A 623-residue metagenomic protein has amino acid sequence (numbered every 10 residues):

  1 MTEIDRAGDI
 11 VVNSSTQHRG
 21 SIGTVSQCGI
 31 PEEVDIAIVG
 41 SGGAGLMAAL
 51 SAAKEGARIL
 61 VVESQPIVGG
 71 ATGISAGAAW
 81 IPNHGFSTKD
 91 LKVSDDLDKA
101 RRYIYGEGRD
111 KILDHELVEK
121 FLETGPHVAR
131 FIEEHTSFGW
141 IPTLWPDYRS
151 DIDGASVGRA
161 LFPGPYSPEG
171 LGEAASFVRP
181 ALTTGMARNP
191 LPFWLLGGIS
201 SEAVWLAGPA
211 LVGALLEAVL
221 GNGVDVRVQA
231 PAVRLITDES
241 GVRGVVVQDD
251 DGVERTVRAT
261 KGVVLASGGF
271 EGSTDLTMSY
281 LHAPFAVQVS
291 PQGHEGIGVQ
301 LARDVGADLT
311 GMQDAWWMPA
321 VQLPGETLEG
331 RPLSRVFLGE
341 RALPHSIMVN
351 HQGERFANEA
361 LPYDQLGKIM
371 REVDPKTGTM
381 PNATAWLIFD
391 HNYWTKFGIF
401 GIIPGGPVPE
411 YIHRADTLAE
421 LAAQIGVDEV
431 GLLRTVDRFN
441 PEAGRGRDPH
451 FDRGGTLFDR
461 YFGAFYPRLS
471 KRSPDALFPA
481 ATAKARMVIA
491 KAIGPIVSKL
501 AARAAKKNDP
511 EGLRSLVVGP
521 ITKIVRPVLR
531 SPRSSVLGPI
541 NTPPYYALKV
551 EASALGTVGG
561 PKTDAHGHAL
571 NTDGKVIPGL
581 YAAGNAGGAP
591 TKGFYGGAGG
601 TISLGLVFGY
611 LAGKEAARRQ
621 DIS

Functional and structural regions predicted by a protein language model:
M1-I36, K54, T591, Y595 (+1 more regions): Extreme N-terminal leader/targeting segments of oxidoreductases
G40-G43, S64: Glycine-rich Rossmann-fold phosphate-binding loop(s) that bind the pyrophosphate of adenine dinucleotide cofactors
K54-G73: Glycine-rich FAD pyrophosphate-binding loop
I81-K120: Glycine-rich active-site loop/strand segments that organize a redox cofactor
K120-V253, T274, Q322-L323, V436 (+4 more regions): Conserved redox-cofactor binding core of oxidoreductases
E173-G185, N189, V299-L301, V305-G431 (+2 more regions): An anion/pyrophosphate-binding glycine-rich loop and adjacent beta-alpha core in soluble alpha-beta enzymes
E202-P209, G221, D250-L328, D374 (+5 more regions): Glycine-rich loop(s) and the adjacent beta-strand/alpha-helix scaffold that form part
R234, G241, G431-P590, F594: A glycine-rich dinucleotide-binding beta-alpha-beta segment and adjacent secondary-structure elements that constitute
